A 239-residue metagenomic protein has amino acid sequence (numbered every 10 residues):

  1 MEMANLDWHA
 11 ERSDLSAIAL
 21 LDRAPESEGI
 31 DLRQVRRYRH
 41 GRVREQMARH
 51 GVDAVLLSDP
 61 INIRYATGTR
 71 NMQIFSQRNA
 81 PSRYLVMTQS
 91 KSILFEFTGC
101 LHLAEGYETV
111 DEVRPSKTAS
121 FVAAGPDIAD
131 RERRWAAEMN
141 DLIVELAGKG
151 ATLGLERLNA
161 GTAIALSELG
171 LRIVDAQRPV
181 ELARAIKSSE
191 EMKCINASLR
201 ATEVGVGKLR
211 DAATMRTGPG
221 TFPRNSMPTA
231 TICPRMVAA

Functional and structural regions predicted by a protein language model:
M1-V204: A composition/biophysics-driven feature that prefers long, compositionally simple stretches
L32-R36, T214-N225: Signal-transducing coiled-coil linker helices
Q46, G205, T229-C233: Short alpha-helical functional segments enriched in proximate histidine and acidic residues
A54, D211-T217, M236-A238: Surface-exposed helix-capping loop/turn segments at secondary-structure junctions
L199-L209, P219-M227: Active-site pocket-lining segments that scaffold enzyme catalytic pockets across diverse folds
N225-A239: Acidic, glycine-rich loop-and-beta core segments that form the ion-binding/anion-interacting portion of active sites
